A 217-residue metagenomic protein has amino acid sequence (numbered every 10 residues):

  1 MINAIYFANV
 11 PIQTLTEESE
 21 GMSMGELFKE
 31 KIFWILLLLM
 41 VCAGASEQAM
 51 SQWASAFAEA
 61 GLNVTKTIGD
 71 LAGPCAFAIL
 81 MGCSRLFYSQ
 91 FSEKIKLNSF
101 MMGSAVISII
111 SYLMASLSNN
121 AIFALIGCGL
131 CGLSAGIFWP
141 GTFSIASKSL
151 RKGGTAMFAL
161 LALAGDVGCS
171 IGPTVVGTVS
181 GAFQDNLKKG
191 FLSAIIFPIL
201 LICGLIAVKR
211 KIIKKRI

Functional and structural regions predicted by a protein language model:
M1-T16, I202-K209: C-terminal membrane-cytosol helix-exit motif in multi-pass small-molecule transporters
N9-L36: Juxtamembrane intracellular "pre-TM" segments in multi-pass secondary transporters
E30-C75, I79-G82: Extracytoplasmic gate region of multi-pass secondary transporters
A58-E59, F91-S92, S147, G177-D185 (+1 more regions): Interfacial helix-cap and linker-helix signal at transmembrane-aqueous boundaries of multi-pass secondary transporters
S99-M114: Structural signature of the two symmetry-related core transmembrane helices
S111, I122-L130: Paired small-residue
G136-L150: Intracellular juxtamembrane helix-capping segments at the cytosolic ends of symmetry-related transmembrane helices
L150-D185: A late C-terminal transmembrane helix in Major Facilitator Superfamily
